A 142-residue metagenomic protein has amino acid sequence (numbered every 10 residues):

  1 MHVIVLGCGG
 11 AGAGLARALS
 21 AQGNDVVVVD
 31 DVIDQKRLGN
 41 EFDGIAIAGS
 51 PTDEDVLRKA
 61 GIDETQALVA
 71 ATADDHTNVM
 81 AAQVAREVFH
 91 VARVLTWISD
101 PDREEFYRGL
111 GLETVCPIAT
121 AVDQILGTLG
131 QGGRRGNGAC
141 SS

Functional and structural regions predicted by a protein language model:
M1-S142: Cytosolic regulatory regions of ion transport systems
